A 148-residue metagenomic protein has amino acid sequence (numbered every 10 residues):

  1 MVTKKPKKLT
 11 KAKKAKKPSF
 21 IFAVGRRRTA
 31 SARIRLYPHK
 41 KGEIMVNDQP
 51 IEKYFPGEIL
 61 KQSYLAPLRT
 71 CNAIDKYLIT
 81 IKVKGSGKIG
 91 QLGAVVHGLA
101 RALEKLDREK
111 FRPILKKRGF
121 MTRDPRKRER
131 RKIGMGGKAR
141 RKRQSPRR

Functional and structural regions predicted by a protein language model:
M1-S19: Intrinsically disordered, compositionally biased charged tails
A15-R26, A32-Y37, K41-K84, I89 (+1 more regions): Structured, basic alpha/beta domains of bacterial-type, RNA-associated proteins
